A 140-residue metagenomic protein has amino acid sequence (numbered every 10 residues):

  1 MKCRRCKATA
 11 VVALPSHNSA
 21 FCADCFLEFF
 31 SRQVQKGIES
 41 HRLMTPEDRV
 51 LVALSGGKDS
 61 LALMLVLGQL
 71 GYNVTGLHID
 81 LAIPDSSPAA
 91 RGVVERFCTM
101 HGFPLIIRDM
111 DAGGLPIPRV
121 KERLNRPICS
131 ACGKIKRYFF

Functional and structural regions predicted by a protein language model:
K2-F140: ATP-dependent adenylation/nucleotidyltransferase module used to activate substrates
